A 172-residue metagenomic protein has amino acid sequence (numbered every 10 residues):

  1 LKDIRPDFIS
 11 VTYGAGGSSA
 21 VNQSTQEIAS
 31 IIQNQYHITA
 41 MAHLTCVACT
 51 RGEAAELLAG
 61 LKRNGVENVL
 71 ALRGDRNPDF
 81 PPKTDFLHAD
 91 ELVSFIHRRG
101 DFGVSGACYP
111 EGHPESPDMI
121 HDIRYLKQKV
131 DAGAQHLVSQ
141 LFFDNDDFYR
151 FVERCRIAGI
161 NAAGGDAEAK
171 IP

Functional and structural regions predicted by a protein language model:
L1, R51-A59, P117-Q128: Short, acidic/polar
K2-Q26, G74-T84, H136-C155: Glycine-rich, proline-tolerant flexible connector loops at the mouths of alpha/beta enzymes
D3, S19-H43, F86-A107, F148-I171: Alpha-helix-loop-beta-strand connector modules within alpha/beta enzyme cores
P6, V66, D101, A134-Q135 (+1 more regions): A structural motif
I9, L61, K129, G133 (+1 more regions): Conserved, mostly hydrophobic/aromatic
A40-G52, S105-H121: Active-site mouth loops of central-metabolism enzymes
C46-G60, K83-F86: Glycine-rich anion/phosphate-binding loops
